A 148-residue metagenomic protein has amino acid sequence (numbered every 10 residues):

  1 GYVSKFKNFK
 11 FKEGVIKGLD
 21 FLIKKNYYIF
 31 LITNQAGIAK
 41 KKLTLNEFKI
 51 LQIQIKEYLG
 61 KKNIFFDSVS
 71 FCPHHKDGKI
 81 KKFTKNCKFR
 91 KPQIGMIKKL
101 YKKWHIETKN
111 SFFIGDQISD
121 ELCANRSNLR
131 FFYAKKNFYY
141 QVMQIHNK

Functional and structural regions predicted by a protein language model:
G1-E13, A36-E47, K61-K62, H74 (+1 more regions): Metal-dependent phosphoesterase signature
S4, N8-F11, I29, P73 (+3 more regions): Intrinsically disordered, low-complexity regions enriched in small/polar residues
G14-V15, Q117: Amphipathic coiled-coil/heptad-repeat helices and related helical stalk/stem segments that mediate oligomerization
V15, L19-Y58, F65-H75: Substrate-recognition element of Asp-dependent hydrolases with the DxDx(T/V) motif
N46-D67, D77-F113, Q117-K148: Asp-based, Mg2+/Mn2+-dependent phosphohydrolase catalytic module
